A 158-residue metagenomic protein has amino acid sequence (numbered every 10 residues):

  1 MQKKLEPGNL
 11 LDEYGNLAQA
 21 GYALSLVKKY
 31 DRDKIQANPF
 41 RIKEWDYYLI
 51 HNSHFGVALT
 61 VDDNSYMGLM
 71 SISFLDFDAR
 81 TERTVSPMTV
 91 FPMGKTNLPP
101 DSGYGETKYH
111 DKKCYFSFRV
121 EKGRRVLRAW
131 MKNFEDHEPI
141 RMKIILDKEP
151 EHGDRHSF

Functional and structural regions predicted by a protein language model:
M1-F158: Targeting-peptide/extracellular-domain and disordered-appendage signature
